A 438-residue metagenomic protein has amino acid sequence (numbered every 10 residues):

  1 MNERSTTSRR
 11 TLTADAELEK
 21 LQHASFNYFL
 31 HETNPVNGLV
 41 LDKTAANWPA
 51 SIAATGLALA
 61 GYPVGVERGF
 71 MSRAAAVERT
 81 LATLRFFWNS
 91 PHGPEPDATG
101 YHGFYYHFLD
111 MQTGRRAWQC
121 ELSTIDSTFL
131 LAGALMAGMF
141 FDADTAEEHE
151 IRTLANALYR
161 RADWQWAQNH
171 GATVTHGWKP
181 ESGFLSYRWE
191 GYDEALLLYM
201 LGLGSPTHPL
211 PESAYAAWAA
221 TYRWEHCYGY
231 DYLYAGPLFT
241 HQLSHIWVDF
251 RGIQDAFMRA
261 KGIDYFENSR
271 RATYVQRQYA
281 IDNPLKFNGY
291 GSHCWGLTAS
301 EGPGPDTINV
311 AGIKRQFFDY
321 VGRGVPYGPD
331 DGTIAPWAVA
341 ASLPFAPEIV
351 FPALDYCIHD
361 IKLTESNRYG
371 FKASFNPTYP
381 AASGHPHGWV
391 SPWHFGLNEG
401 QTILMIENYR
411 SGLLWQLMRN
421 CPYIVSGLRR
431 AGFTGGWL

Functional and structural regions predicted by a protein language model:
M1-L438: Ser/Thr/Asn(+Pro)-rich, low-complexity disordered segments
